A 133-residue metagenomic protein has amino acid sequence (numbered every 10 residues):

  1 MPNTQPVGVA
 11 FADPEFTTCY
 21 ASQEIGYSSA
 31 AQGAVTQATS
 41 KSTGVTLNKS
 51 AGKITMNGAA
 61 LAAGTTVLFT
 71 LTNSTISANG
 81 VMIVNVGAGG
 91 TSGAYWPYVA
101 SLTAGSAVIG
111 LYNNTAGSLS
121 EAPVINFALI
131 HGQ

Functional and structural regions predicted by a protein language model:
P2-I76, L102-Q133: Extracellular receptor-binding modules and their adjoining Ser/Thr/Gly/Asp/Asn-rich linkers
G80-S92: Terminal beta-strand-rich extracellular "head" domains that mediate receptor/glycan or other ligand binding
G93-L102: Glycan-recognition/cleft segments
